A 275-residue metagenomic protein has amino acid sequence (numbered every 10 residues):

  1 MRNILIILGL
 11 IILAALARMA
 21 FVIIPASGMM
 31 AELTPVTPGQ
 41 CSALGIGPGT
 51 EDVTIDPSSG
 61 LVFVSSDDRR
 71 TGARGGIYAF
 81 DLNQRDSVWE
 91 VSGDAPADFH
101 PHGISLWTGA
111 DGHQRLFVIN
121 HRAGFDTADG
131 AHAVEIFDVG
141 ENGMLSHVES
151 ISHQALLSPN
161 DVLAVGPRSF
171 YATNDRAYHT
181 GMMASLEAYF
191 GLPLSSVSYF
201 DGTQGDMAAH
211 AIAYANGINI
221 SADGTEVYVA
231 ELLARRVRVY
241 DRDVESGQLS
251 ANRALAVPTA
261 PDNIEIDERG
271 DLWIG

Functional and structural regions predicted by a protein language model:
P25-G49, M144-L145: A short helix->beta-strand "capping" segment at the edge of beta-propeller domains
Q40-G75: Beta-strand-rich domains and repeat architectures in extracellular enzymes and scaffolds, especially beta-propellers
S42-G47, V91-A97, S150-A155, M207-A213 (+1 more regions): Surface loop/turn motifs at the tips and blade-to-blade linkers of beta-strand repeat domains
G49, A73, H100-H102, G130 (+5 more regions): Beta-rich catalytic cores
I55-S59, W107-H113, A164-P167, A222-G224 (+1 more regions): Residue-level detector of Asp-centered blade-edge/turn motifs that repeat once per structural unit in beta-propeller
V64-R74, V118-D129, A172-L192, G275: Short, conserved, GDST-rich strand-edge loop motifs in beta-rich repeat architectures
A95-G103, W107-T108, H113-S169, T173 (+1 more regions): Asp-box/WD-like beta-propeller blade repeats and closely related beta-sheet repeat scaffolds
P258-G275: Loop/turn-rich, solvent-exposed surfaces of beta-rich toroidal or solenoidal domains
